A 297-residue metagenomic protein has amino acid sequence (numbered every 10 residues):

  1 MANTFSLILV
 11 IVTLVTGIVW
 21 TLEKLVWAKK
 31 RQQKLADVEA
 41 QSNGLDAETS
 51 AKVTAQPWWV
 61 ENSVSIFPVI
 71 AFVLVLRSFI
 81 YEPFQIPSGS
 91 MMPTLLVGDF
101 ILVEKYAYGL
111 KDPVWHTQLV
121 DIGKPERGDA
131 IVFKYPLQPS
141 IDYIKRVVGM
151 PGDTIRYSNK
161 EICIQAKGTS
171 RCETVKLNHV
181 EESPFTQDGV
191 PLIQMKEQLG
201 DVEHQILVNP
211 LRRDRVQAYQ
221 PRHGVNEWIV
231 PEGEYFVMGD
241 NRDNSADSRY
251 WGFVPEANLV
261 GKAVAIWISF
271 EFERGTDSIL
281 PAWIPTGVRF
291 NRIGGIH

Functional and structural regions predicted by a protein language model:
A2-K30, V38, G44-W59, Q85 (+1 more regions): Soluble "head" domains of membrane/secretory-pathway proteins
L45-Y81: Internal/C-terminal transmembrane anchor helices
G89: Acidic/histidine-enriched ion/cofactor-binding microenvironments in catalytic or ligand-binding pockets
